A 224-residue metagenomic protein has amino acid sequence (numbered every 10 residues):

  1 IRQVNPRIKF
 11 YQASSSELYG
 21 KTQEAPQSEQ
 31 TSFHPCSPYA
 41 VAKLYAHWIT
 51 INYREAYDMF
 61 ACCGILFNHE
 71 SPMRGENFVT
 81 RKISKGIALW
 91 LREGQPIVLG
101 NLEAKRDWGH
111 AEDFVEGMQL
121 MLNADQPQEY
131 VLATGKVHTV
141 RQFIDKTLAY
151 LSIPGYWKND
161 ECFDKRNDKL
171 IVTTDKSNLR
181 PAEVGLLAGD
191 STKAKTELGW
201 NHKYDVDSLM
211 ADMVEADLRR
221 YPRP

Functional and structural regions predicted by a protein language model:
I1-S71, E112, M118, L122 (+3 more regions): N-terminal Rossmann-like NAD(P)+-binding domain of SDR-like oxidoreductases, especially those catalyzing
G20-T22, M73, Q142, L198: Activation segment
K43, I65-N68, M73, E103-R106 (+1 more regions): Short, cationic motifs built from Arg/Lys/His that form the positively charged side of catalytic pockets
V79-P224: C-terminal substrate-binding subdomain of Rossmann-fold SDR/epimerase-dehydratase oxidoreductases
